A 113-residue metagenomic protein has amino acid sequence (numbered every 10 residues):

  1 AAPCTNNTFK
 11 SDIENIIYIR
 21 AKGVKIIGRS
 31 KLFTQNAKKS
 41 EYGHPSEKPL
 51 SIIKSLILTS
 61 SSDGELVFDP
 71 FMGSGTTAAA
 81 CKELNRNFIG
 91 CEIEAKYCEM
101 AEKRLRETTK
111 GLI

Functional and structural regions predicted by a protein language model:
A1-E99: Core catalytic lobe of class I
E102-I113: S-adenosyl-L-methionine
